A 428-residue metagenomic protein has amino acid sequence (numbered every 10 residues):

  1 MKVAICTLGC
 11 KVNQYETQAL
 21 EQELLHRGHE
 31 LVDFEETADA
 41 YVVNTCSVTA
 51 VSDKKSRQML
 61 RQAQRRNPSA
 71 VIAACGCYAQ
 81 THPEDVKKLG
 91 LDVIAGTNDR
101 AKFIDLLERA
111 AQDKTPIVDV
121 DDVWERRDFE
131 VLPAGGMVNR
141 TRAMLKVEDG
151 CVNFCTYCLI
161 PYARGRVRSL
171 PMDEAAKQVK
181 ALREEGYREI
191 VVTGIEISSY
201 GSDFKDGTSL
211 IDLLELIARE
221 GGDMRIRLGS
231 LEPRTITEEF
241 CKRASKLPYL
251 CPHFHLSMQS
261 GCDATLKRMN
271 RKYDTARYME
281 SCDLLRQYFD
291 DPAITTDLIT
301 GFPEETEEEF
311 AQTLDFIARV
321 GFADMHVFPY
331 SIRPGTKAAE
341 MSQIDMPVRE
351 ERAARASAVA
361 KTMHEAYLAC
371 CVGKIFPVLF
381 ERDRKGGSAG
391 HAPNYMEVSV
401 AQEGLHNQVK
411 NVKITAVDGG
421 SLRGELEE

Functional and structural regions predicted by a protein language model:
M1-Y200, S209, E239, A244 (+7 more regions): Proteins enriched for Cys/Gly/acidic motifs involved in redox and nucleic-acid/cofactor modification
T7, S230, M258-S260, F380 (+1 more regions): Flexible glycine-/small-residue-rich
I72-A73, T81, E184-E307: Conserved SAM/AdoMet-binding glycine-rich loop
A101, N153, G165, S198 (+5 more regions): Glycine-centered loop/turn positions within well-structured domains that cap or flank conserved ligand/cofactor-binding
V138-T141, C151-N153, L250, S260 (+5 more regions): Short flexible coil/turn linkers enriched for glycine and charged/polar residues that connect secondary-structure
L256, D297, I317, M325 (+3 more regions): Hydrophobic, well-ordered secondary-structure elements that form the walls of internal hydrophobic environments
E305, V320-F322: Contiguous mid-protein beta-loop-alpha structural module that forms a pocket-lining wall or clamp of enzyme active
E340-E428: Terminal RNA-binding accessory module
